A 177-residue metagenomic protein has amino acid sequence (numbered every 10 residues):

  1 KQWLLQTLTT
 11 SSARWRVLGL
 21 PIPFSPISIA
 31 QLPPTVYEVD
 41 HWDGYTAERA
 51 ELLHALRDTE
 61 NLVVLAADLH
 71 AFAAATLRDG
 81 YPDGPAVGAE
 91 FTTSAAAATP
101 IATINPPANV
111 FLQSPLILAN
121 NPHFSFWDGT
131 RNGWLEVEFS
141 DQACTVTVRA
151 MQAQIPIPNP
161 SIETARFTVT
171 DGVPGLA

Functional and structural regions predicted by a protein language model:
K1-A177: Long, structured stretches of catalytic cores involved in phosphate-ester chemistry, encompassing
